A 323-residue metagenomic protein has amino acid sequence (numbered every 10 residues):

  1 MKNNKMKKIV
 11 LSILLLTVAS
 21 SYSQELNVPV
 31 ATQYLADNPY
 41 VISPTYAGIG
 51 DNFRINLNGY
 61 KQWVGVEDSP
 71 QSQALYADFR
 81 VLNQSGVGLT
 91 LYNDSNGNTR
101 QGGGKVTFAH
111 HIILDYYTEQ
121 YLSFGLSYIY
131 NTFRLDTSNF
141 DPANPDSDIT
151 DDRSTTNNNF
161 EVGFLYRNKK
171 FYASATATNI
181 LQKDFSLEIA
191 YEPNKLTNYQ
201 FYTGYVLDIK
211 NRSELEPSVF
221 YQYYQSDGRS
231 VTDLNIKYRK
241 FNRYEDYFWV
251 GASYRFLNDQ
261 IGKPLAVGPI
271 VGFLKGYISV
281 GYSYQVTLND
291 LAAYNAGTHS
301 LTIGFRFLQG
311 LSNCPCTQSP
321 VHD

Functional and structural regions predicted by a protein language model:
M1-I9, L114-Y116: Positively charged n-region of N-terminal signal peptides that target proteins for export
I9-V18: Sec-dependent N-terminal signal peptides
A19-S23: Sec/Tat signal peptide C-region and signal peptidase I cleavage site
Q24-D323: Subset of outer-membrane beta-barrel
